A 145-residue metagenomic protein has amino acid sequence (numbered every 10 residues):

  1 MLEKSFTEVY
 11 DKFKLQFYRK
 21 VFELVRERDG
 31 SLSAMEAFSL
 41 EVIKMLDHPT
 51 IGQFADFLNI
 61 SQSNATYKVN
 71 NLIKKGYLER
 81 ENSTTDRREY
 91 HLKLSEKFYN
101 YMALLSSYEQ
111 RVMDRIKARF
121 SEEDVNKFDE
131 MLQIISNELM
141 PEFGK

Functional and structural regions predicted by a protein language model:
M1-G30: N-terminal leader segment of winged-helix/HTH proteins
M1-K4, E122-K145: C-terminal regulatory/oligomerization modules of transcriptional regulators
L2, M35-E36, K97, D124: N-terminal positioning helix adjacent to the helix-turn-helix/winged-helix DNA-binding module
S5, S39, V112-M113: Hydrophobic alpha-helical segments typical of transmembrane helices and their membrane-interface/capping positions
F13, F17-V21, A65, L105 (+2 more regions): Hydrophobic recognition helices of helix-based DNA-binding modules
F22-S63: N-terminal helix-turn-helix DNA-binding core of bacterial DNA-binding proteins
K68-N71, M131: Residues within the DNA-recognition helix of helix-turn-helix
N71-K127: Charged, amphipathic alpha-helical coiled-coil/dimerization segments
